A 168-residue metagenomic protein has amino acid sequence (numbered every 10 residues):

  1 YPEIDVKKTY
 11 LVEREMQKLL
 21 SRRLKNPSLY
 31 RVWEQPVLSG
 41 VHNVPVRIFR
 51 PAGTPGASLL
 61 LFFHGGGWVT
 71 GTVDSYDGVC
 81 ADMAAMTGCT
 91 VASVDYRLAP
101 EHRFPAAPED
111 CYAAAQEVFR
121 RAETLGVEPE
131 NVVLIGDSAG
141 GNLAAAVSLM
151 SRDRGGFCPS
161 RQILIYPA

Functional and structural regions predicted by a protein language model:
Y1-P51: A glycine/proline-hinged amphipathic helix-loop "lid/cap" segment that gates access to hydrophobic ligand pockets
R47, A92-V94, R161: Rossmann-like NAD(H)/NADP(H) cofactor-binding core
G56-G66: Short beta-strand element of the alpha/beta-hydrolase
L59, G88-A92: A fold-wide structural signal in alpha/beta-hydrolase
T72-V73, V79, A92-N131: Catalytic nucleophile-loop/oxyanion-hole region of alpha/beta-hydrolase and closely related hydrolase-like folds
V79-C89: A short, Lys/Arg-enriched amphipathic alpha-helix followed by its capping loop at the start of a domain
A113-L125, P129-A168: Primarily recognizes the serine-hydrolase "nucleophile elbow" in alpha/beta-hydrolase and SGNH/GDSL folds
